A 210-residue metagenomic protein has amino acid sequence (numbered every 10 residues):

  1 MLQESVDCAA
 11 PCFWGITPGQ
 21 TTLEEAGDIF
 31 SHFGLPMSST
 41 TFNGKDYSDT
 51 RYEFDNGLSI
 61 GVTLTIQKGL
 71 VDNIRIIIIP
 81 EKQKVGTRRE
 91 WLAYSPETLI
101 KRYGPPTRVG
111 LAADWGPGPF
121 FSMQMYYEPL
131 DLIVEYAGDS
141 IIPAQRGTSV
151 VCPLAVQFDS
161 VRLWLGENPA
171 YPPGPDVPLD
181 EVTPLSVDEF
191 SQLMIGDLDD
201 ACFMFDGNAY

Functional and structural regions predicted by a protein language model:
M1-D7, C12-I29, G34-P36, I78-Y210: Non-cytosolic coordination micro-motifs
M1-S5, E53-T65: Compositionally biased P/S/T/G-rich terminal and signal peptide-adjacent segments that lie outside catalytic cores
M37-T41, V62-T65, M125: Short, exposed beta-strand/loop patches in secreted or surface proteins that constitute
T40-S59, P117: Acidic helix-start/capping segments at beta-turn-to-alpha-helix junctions
D46-Y52, G69-P80, W91-S95: Amphipathic heptad-repeat coiled-coil/leucine-zipper-like oligomerization helices
T65-N73, Y127-L132: Short, solvent-exposed coil/turn segments at beta-strand boundaries
